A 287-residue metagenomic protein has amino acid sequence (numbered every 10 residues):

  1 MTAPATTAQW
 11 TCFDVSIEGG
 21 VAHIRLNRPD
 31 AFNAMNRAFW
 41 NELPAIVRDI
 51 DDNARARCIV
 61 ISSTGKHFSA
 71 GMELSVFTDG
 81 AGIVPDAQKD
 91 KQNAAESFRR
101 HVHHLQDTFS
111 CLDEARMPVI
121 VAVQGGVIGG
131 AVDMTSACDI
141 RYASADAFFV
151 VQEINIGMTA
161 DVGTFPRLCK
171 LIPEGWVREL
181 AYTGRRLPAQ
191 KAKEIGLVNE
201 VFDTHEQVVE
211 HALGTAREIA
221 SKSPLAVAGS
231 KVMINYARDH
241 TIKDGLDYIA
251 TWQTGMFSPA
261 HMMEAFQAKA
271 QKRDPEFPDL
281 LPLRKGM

Functional and structural regions predicted by a protein language model:
M1-T64: Conserved CoA-thioester-binding segment of acyl-CoA-metabolizing enzymes
M1-W10, Q267-M287: Terminal low-complexity tails and localization/encapsulation signals of metabolic enzymes
S63-T108, G157, T241: Glycine- (often His-adjacent) and acidic-residue-rich active-site loop that binds/positions the CoA thioester
G65-A70, I128-G129, I234: Short, active-site-adjacent cap segments at secondary-structure transitions
T108-E114, A122, I128-Y182, I195 (+2 more regions): CoA-thioester-processing core
I140, E179, T183-R185, K191 (+2 more regions): Well-ordered beta-strand positions
Y142-A147, V198-D247, G255-A260, F277-M287: C-terminal long alpha-helix characteristic of the crotonase
